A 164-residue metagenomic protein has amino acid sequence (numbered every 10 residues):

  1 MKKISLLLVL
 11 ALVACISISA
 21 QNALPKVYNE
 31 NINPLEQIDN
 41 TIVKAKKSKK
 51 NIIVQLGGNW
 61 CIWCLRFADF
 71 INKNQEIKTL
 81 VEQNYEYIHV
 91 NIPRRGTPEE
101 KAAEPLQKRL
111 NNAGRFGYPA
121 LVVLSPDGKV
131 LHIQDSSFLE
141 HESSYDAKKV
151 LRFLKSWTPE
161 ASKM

Functional and structural regions predicted by a protein language model:
M1-I4: Positively charged n-region of N-terminal signal peptides that target proteins for export
L7-C15: Bacterial N-terminal signal peptides
A20-Q21: Boundary of Sec targeting at the N-terminus
I32-P34, I77-K101: Thiol-based oxidoreductase modules, predominantly thioredoxin-like and allied folds used for disulfide exchange
P34-I52: A short beta-strand-turn-helix
S48-I62: Short active-site neighborhood of thiol/selenol oxidoreductases, capturing the structured segment around
L65-E82: Typically the conserved alpha-helix immediately C-terminal to a functionally engaged Cys/Sec in thioredoxin-like
R115-K163: Non-catalytic, surface beta->alpha helical segment in thiol-disulfide oxidoreductase systems
